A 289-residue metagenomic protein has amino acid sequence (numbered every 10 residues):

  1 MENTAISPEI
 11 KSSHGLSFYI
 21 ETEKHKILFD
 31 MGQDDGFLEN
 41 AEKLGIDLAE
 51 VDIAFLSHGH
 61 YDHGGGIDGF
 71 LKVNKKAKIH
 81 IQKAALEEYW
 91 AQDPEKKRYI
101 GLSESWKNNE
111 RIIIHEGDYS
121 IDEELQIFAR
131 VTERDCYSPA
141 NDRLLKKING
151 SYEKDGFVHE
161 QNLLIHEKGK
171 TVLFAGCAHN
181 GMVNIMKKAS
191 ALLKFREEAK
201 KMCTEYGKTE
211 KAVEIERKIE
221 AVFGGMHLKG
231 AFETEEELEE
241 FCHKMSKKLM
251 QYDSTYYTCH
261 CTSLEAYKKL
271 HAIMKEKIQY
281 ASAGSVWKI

Functional and structural regions predicted by a protein language model:
M1-L44, G156, E160-A175: Conserved beta-strand hairpin/beta-sheet module of binuclear metal-dependent hydrolase folds, prominently
E9-K11, H25-I53, G66, P139 (+5 more regions): Pre-active-site segment of Zn-dependent metallo-hydrolases
I20, D30, A41, H58 (+4 more regions): Divalent metal-coordination and catalytic microenvironments
H25-I27, I53, L125, K170-V172 (+1 more regions): Structural motif
G36-E87, A191-E197, C203, K211-F223: Active-site metal-binding motif and surrounding structural segment of the metallo-beta-lactamase
E50-D118, R130-A140, M250-T255: Active-site HxH/HxHxD metal-binding segment of metal-dependent hydrolases
H60-G65, E153-N162, H166-L173, C177-A283: Cap/insert and terminal regions of metallo-dependent hydrolase folds
D93, G117-G169: Active-site-proximal loop/helix segment associated with metal-binding centers of metalloenzymes
